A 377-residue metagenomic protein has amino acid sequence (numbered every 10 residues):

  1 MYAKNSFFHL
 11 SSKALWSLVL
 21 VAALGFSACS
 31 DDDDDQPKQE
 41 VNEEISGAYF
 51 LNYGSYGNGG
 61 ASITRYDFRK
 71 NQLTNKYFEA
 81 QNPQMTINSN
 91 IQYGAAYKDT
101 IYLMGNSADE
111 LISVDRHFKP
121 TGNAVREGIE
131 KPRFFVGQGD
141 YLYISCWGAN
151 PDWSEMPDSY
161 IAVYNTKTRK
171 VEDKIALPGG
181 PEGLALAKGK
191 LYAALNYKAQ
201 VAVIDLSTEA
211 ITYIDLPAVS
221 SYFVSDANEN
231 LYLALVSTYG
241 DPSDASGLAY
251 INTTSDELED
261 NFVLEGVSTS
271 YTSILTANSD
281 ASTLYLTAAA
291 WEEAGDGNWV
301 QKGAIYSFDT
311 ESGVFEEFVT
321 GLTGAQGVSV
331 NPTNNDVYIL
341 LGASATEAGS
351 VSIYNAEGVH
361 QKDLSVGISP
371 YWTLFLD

Functional and structural regions predicted by a protein language model:
M1-F8, S17-A48: Bacterial Sec-dependent N-terminal signal peptides
P37-K38, T86-A95, I129-G139, G179-K188 (+4 more regions): Repeated scaffold domains used in trafficking and secretory/extracellular systems, primarily beta-propellers
F50-N58, A95-A96, I101-S107, I144-M156 (+6 more regions): Conserved beta-strand positions in repeat-built beta-propeller and related beta-rich domains
G57-R65, E110-S113, D152-Y160, A199-V203 (+3 more regions): Structural motif
A61-G139, P151: Post-signal peptide N-terminal segment of secreted/secretory-pathway proteins
Q72-T86, K119-R126, R169-I175, T208-D215 (+3 more regions): A short beta-strand motif characteristic of beta-propeller blades
R169, K174-A176, P181-W291: Acidic, serine/threonine- and glycine-rich low-complexity intrinsically disordered segments that serve as flexible
N261-E347: Intrinsically disordered, low-complexity segments enriched in Gly and acidic/Ser/Thr residues that form flexible
